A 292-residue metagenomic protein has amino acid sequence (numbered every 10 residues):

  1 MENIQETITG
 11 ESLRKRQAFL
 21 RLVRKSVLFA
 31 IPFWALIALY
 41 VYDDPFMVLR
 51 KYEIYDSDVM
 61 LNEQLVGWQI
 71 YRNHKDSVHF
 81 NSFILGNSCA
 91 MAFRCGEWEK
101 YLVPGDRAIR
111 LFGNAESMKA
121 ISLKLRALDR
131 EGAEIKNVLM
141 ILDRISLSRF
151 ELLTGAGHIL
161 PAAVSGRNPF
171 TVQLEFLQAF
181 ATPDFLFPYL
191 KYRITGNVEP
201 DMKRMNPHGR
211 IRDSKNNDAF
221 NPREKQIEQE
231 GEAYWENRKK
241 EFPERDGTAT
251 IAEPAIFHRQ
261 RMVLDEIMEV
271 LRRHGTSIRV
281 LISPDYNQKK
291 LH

Functional and structural regions predicted by a protein language model:
M1-R21: N-terminal Lys/Arg-rich, disordered targeting/topogenic segments
R21-Y42: Hydrophobic membrane-insertion alpha-helices, especially the h-region of bacterial N-terminal signal peptides
Y42-Q64: Alpha-helical transmembrane signal-anchor/signal-peptide segments
D58-I84: Short extracytoplasmic
H79, L85-E175: Membrane-embedded segments
I141-L142, G155-S277: Secreted/periplasmic serine-hydrolase-like ester/acetyl group-modifying domain
R279-S283: Short, conserved beta-strand edge motifs with alternating hydrophobic and charged residues
Q288-H292: Substrate-gating cap/lid alpha-helix
